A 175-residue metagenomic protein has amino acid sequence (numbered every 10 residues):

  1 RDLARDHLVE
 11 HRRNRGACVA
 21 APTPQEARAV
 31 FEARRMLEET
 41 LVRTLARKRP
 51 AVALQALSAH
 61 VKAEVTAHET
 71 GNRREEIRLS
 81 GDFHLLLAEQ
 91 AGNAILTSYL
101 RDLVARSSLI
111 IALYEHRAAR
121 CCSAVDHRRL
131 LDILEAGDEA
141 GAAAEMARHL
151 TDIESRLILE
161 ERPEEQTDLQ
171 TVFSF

Functional and structural regions predicted by a protein language model:
R1-R47, I158-F175: Short linear motifs at protein or domain termini
A4-E10, L103-A105, A119-C121: Mobile beta-alpha loop/short-helix "lid" or hinge segments that flank ligand
E26, V30, R34, V42 (+3 more regions): Conserved amphipathic alpha-helical segments that form helical-bundle/coiled-coil interaction surfaces
R117-F175: C-terminal regulatory/effector modules of DNA-binding transcriptional regulators
